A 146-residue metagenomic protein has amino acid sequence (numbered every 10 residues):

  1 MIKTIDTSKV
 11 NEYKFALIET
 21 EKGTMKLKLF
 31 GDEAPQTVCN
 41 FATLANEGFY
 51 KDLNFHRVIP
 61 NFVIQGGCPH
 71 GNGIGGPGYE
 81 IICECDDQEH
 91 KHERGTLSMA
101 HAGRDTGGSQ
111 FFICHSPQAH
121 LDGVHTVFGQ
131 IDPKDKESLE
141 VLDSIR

Functional and structural regions predicted by a protein language model:
M1-R146: Cyclophilin-like peptidyl-prolyl cis-trans isomerases
